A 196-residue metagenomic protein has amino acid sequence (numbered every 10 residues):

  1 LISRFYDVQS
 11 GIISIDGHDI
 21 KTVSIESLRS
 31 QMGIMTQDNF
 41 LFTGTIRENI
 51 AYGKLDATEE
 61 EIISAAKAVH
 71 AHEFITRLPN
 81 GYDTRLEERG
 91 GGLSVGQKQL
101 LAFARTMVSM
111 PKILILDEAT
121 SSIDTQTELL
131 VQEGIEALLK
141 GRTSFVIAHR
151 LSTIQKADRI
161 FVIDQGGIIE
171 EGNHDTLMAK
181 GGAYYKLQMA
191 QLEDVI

Functional and structural regions predicted by a protein language model:
L1-F5, E26-D38, I46-N49, I63-A71 (+1 more regions): ABC-family ATPase nucleotide-binding domain "signature/switch" substructure
Q9-I12, Q165: Conserved coupling/switch loops of ABC nucleotide-binding domains, chiefly the family-specific signature
G11-H18, L28: Conserved ABC transporter NBD signature motif
A51-E59, E73: ABC-type ATPase nucleotide-binding domains, specifically the catalytic core motifs of the NBD
A179-I196: C-terminal boundary and immediately downstream tail of ABC-type ATPase nucleotide-binding domains
